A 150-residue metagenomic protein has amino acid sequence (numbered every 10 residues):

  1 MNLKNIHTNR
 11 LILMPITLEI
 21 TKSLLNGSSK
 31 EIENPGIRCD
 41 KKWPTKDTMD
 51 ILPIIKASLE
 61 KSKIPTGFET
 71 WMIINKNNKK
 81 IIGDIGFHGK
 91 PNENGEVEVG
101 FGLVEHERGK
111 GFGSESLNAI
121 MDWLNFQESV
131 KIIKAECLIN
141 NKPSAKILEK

Functional and structural regions predicted by a protein language model:
M1-E98, L103-H106, A119-Q127, I132: GNAT-family acyltransferases
I16, E136, E149: Conserved catalytic-core motifs of GNAT/GCN5-like acyltransferases
K22, A145-K146: Alpha-helical elements of the RecA-like P-loop NTPase motor core of helicases
G102, E115, P143: Short alpha-helical segment within the catalytic ATP-binding CA
G109-S114: Glycine-rich acyl-CoA binding loop
A135-A145: Conserved beta-strand-loop-alpha-helix junction that forms the acyl-donor binding cleft
